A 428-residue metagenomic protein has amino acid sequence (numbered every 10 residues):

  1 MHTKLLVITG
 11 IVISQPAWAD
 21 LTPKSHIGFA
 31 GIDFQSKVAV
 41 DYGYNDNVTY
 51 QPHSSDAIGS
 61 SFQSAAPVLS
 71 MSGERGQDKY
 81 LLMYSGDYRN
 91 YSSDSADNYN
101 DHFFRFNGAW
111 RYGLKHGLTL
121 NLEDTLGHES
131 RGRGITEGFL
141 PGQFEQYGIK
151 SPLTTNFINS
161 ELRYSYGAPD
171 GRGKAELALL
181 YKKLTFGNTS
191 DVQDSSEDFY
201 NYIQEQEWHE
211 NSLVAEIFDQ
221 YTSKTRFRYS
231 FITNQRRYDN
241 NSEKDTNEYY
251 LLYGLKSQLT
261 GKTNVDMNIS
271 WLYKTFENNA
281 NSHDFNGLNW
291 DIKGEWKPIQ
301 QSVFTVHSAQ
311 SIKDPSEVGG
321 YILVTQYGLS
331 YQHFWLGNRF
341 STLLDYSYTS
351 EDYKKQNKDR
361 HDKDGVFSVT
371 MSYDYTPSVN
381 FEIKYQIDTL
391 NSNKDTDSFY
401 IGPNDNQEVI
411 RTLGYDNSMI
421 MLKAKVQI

Functional and structural regions predicted by a protein language model:
F29-G31, D56-S64, S95-F103, I149-F157 (+9 more regions): Transmembrane beta-barrel outer-membrane domains
V40-V48, R75-Q77, G86-S92, D124-S130 (+8 more regions): Transmembrane beta-strands of outer-membrane beta-barrel pores
Y42-S64: Surface-exposed strand-loop-strand hairpins of Gram-negative outer-membrane beta-barrel proteins
N47-S55, S92-Y99, R131-L140, G187-Y202 (+5 more regions): Outer-membrane beta-barrel translocator domains and adjoining extracellular loop/strand segments of Gram-negative
Q63-L69, H102-F106, N156-L162, N211-A215 (+6 more regions): Hydrophobic, lipid-facing positions within transmembrane beta-strands of outer-membrane proteins
M71-R75, G108-Y112, L162-A168, D219 (+6 more regions): Residue-level signature of outer-membrane beta-barrel architecture
Q77-Y80, K115-L120, P169-L177, T185 (+5 more regions): Repeated loop/turn-to-beta-strand initiation elements of outer-membrane beta-barrel proteins
T412-I428: Outer-membrane beta-barrel "beta-signal"
